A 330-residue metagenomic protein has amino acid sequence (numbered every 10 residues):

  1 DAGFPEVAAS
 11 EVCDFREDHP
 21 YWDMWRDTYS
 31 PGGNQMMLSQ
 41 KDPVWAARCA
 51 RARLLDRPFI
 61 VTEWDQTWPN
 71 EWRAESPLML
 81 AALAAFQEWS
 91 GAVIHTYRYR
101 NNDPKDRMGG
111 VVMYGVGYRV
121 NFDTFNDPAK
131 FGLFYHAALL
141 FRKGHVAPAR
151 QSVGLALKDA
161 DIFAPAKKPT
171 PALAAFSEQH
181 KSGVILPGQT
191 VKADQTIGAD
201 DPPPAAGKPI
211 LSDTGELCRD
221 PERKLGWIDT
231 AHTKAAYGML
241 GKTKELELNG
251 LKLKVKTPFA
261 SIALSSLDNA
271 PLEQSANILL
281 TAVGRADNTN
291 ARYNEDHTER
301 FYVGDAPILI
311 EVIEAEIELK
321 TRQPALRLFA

Functional and structural regions predicted by a protein language model:
D1, D14-F15, R57-F59, L83 (+2 more regions): Beta-sheet entry/capping signal
D1-P69: Glycoside hydrolase catalytic-domain groove-lining segments
A2, E17-P20, E63-W64, V93-Y97 (+3 more regions): Active-site proximal loops enriched in glycine and acidic residues that flank catalytic Cys/His/Asp and coordinate
A2-F4, V44-A46, E71, E75-L80 (+2 more regions): Short alpha-helical segments and helix-capping/turn motifs at coil-helix boundaries
S10-V12, L54-D56, F86-E88, Q274 (+1 more regions): Short, well-ordered loop/turn elements at secondary-structure boundaries
P20, P69, A74-V112, P258 (+1 more regions): Substrate-binding cleft of secreted/luminal carbohydrate-active enzymes
M24-D27, W89, H95-K168: Aromatic-rich peripheral "rim/lid" segments of glycoside hydrolase catalytic domains that contact and position glycan
G132-A330: Long, low-hydrophobicity ectodomains and other hydrophilic envelope-associated domains
